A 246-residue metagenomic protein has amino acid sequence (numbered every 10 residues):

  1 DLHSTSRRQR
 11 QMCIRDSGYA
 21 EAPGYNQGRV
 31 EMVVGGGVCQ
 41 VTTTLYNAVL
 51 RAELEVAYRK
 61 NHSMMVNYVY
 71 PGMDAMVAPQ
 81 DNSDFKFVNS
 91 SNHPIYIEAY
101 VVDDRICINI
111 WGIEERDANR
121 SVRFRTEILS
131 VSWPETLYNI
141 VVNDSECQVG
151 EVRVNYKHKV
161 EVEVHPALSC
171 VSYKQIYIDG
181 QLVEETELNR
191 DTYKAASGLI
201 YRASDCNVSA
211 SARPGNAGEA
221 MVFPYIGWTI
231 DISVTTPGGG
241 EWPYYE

Functional and structural regions predicted by a protein language model:
D1-H3: Short, exposed "boundary/linker" segments that immediately precede the start of a downstream structural module
R7-Q11, R15-E246: Well-ordered beta-sheet/strand-loop patches within structured domains
